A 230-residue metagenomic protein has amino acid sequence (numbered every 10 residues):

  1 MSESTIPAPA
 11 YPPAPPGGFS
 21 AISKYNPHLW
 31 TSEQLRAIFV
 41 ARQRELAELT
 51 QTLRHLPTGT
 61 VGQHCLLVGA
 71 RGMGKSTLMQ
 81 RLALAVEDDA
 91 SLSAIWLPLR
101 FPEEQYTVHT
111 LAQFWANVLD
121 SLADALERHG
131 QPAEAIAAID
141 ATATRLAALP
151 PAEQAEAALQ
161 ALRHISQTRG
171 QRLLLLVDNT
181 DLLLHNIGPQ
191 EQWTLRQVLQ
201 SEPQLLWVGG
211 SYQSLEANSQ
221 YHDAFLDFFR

Functional and structural regions predicted by a protein language model:
S2-G72, T77-V86, H164-I165: Walker A/P-loop-proximal flanking segment of P-loop NTPase domains
P57-G59, S91-S93, I165-R169, V198-Q204 (+1 more regions): Conserved catalytic network of the ASCE P-loop NTPase/AAA+ motor domain
Q63-L66, R172-L174, L206: Residue-level preference for the first positions of well-ordered beta-strands
L66, D89-T107: Conserved catalytic segments around the Walker B and adjacent sensor/switch elements of P-loop NTPase domains
G74, Y106-V108, D181-H185: Short acidic, S/G/P-rich loop/turn micro-motifs used as interaction or catalytic elements
Y106-V118: Conserved P-loop
S121, A125-V177, L182-I187, R196-E202: Mid-core helix/loop region of P-loop NTP-binding domains shared across ATPases and GTPases
L182-I187, L195-D223: Sensor-1/coupling segment of RecA-like P-loop NTPase cores
